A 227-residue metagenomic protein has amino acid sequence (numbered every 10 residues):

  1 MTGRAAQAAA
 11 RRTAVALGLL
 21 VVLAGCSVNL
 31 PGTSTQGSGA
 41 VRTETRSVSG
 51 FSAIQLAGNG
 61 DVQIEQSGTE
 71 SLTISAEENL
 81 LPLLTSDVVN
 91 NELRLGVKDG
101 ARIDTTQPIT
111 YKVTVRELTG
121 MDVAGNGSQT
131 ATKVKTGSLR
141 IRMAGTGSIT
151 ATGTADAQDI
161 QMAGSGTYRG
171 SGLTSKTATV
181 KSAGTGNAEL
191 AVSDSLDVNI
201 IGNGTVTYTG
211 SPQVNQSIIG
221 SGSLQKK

Functional and structural regions predicted by a protein language model:
T2-L81, E92-T114, S223-K227: Short acidic/polar N-terminal linker immediately downstream of export determinants
E44-T45, S52-I64, I103, T110-V113 (+1 more regions): Extended, compositionally simple hydrophobic/Ser/Thr-rich segments that build repetitive fibrous architectures
L81-L83, T146: Conserved positions at the start
V89: ATP/nucleoside-binding phosphotransfer catalytic cores, i.e., glycine-rich phosphate-binding loops
